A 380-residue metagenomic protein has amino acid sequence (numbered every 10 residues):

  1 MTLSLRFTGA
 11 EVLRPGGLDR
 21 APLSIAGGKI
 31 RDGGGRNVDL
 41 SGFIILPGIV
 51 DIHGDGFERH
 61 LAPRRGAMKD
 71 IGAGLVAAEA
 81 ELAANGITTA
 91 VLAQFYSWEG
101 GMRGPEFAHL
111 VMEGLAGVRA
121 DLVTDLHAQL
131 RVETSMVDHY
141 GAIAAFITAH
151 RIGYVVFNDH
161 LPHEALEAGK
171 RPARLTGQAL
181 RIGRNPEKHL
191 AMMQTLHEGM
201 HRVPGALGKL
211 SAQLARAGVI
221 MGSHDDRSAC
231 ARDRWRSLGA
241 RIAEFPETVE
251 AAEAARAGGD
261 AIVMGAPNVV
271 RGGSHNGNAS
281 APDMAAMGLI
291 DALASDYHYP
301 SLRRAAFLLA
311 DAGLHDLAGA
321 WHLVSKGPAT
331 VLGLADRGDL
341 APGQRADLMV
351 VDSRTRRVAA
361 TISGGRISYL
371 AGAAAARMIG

Functional and structural regions predicted by a protein language model:
M1-R6, E11-L46: Histidine-rich, glycine-flanked metal-binding segment
A10, V324-K326, T330-V331, L340-G380: C-terminal cap of metal-dependent C-N hydrolases
L40-V111: Metal-associated gating/positioning segment near the N- to mid-region
G48-I52, A90-L92, L126-L130, G153-D159 (+4 more regions): Hydrophobic faces of well-ordered beta-strands that scaffold small-molecule active sites in alpha/beta enzyme cores
S97-D226: Metal-coordinating catalytic core of metallo-dependent amide/deamination hydrolases
L130-G141, D225-A229, R234, I242-E244 (+1 more regions): Active-site glycine- and acidic-residue-rich loops that bind and position anionic ligands or nucleotide-like cofactors
A149-G153, W235-I242, A257-V263, M287-D291: Glycine-enriched alpha-helix->loop->beta-strand junction motifs that scaffold or abut catalytic
D260-N268, G272-S353: His/Asp/Glu-enriched, well-ordered alpha-helical/loop segment that forms or immediately abuts the divalent-metal
